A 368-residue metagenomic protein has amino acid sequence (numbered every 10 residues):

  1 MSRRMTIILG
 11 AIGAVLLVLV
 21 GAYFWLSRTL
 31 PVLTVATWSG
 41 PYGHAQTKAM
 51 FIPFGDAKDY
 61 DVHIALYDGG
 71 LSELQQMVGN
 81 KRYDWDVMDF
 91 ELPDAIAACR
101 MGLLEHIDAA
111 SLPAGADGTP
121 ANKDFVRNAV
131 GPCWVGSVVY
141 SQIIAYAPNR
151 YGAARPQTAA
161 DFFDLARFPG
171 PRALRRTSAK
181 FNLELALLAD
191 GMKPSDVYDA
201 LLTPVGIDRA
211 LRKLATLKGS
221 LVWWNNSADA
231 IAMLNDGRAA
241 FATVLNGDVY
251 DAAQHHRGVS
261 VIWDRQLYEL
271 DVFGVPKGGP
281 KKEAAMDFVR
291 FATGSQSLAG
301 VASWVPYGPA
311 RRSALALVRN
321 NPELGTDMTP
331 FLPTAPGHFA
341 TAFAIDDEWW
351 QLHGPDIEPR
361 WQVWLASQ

Functional and structural regions predicted by a protein language model:
Y23-A98: Early extracytoplasmic/lumenal segment of secretory-pathway proteins
G40-T47, D84-W85, F90-I231: Extracytoplasmic ligand-binding site segments that recognize negatively charged/polar headgroups
R82-D89, W223-W224, A240-L245, S260: Paired acidic/hydrophobic, glycine-rich loop segments that form the ligand-binding mouth/hinge of periplasmic-binding
D94-A97, F241-G258: A ligand-binding cleft/hinge motif common to bilobed small-molecule-binding domains
Y140, I207-T216, A253-G279, E323: Periplasmic-binding protein-like
I143-R150, L187-L188, L270-A284, G300-W304: A bilobed periplasmic-binding-protein/Venus flytrap-type ligand-binding module shared by bacterial periplasmic
P276-A342: Mature extracytoplasmic/periplasmic domains
P336-Q368: Conserved C-terminal helix/tail region of periplasmic/extracytoplasmic solute-binding proteins
